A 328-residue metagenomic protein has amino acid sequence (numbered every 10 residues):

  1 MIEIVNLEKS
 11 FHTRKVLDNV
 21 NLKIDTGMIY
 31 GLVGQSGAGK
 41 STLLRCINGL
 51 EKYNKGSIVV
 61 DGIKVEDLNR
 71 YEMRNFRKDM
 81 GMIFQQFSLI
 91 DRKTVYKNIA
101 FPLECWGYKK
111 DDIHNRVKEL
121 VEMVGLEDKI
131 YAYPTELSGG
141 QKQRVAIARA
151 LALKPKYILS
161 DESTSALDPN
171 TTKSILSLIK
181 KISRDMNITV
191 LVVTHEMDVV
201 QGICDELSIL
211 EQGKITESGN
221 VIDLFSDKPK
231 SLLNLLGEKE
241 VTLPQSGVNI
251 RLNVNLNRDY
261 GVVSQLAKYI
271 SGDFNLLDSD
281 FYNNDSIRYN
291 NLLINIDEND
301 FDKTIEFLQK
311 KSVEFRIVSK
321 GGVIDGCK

Functional and structural regions predicted by a protein language model:
V33-Q35: The feature captures the beta-strand-to-loop junction immediately N-terminal to the Walker
N48: Helix-to-loop junction immediately C-terminal to a conserved catalytic motif
K93-A100: Short coil-to-helix segment of the ABC ATPase nucleotide-binding domain corresponding to the Q-loop/switch region
A100, E104, D111-D128: Conserved ABC ATPase "signature" region
A132-T135, L153: Conserved signature/switch motifs of ABC ATPase nucleotide-binding domains
P169-T171: Helix N-cap at the start of a conserved alpha-helix in ABC-type nucleotide-binding domains
